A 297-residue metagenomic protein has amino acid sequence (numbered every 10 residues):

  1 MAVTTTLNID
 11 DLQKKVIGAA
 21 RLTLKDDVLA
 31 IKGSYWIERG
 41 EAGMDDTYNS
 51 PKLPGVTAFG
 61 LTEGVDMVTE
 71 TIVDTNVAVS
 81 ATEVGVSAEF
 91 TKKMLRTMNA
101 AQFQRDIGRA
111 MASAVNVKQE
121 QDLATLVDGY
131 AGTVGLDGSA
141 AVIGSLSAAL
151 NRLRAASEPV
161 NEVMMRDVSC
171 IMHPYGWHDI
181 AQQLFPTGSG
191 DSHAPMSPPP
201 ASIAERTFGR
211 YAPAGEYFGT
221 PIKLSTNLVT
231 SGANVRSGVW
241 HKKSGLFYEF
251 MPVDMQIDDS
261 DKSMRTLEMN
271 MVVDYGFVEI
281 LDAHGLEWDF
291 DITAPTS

Functional and structural regions predicted by a protein language model:
M1-V79, A283-G285, P295: N-terminal "assembly arms/tails" that initiate or stabilize quaternary assembly in self-assembling proteins
A58-L61, M98, D179-Q182, G188-S189 (+1 more regions): Short helix/loop capping segments that flank catalytic or ligand/cofactor-binding pockets
D74-M98: Short acidic, glycine/tyrosine-flanked loop/strand segments centered on an H-E-D-like triad
K92, L228, V273-F277: Beta-strand elements of well-folded, non-transmembrane domains
M94-V163, E287-S297: Alpha-helical scaffold segments that mediate packing/assembly in large oligomeric complexes
G129-F208, A212: Extended, solvent-exposed, turn-rich assembly/linker loops in the middle of proteins
Y211-I257: Glycine/small-residue-rich hydrophobic helix-like segments
P252-S297: Extended, compositionally biased alpha-helical segments that mediate assembly or anchoring
